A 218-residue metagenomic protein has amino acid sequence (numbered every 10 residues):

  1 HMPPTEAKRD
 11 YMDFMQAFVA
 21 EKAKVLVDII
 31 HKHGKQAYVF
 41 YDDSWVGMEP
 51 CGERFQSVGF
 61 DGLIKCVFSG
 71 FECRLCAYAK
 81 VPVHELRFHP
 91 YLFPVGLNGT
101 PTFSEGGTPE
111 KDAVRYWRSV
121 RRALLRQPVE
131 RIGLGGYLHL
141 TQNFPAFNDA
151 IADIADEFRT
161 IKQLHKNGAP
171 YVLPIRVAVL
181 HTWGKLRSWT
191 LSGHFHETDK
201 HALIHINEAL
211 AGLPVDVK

Functional and structural regions predicted by a protein language model:
H1-K218: Glycan-processing catalytic domains of CAZymes
